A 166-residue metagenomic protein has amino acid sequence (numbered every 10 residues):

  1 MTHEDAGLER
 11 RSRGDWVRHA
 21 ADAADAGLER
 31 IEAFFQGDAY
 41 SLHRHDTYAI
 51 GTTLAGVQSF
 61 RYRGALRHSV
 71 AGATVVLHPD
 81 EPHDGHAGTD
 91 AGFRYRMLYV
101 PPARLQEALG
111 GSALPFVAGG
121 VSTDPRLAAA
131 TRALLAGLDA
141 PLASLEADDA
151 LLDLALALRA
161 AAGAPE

Functional and structural regions predicted by a protein language model:
M1-L8: Actinobacteria-biased recognition of intrinsically disordered, low-complexity terminal regions
L8-F116: N-terminal regulatory/effector-sensing and dimerization cores that precede helix-turn-helix DNA-binding domains
G111-E166: Amphipathic alpha-helical segments enriched in hydrophobic/aromatic residues interleaved with Lys/Arg
